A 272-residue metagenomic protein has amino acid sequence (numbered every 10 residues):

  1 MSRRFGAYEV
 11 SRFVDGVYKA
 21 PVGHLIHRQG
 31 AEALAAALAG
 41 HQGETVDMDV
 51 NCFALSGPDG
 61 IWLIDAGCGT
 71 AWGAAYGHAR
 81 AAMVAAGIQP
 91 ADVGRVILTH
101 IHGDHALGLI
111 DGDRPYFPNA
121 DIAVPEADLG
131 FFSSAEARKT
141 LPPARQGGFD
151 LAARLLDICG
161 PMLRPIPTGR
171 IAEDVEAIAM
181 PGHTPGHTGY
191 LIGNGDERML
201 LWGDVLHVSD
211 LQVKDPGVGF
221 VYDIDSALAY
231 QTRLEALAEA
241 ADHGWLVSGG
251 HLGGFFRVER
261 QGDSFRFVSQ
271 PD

Functional and structural regions predicted by a protein language model:
S2-A86, G189-G203: Conserved beta-strand hairpin/beta-sheet module of binuclear metal-dependent hydrolase folds, prominently
D15-V17, A66-G69, I101, A127-D128 (+3 more regions): Active-site metal-binding loops of divalent metal-dependent hydrolases
A36-V46, G87, Q146-D150, F220-R233: A short acidic, glycine-rich active-site loop that binds or catalyzes chemistry on phosphate/adenosine moieties
W62-I64, I97, I122, M199-L201 (+1 more regions): Residue-level marker for buried hydrophobic side chains located in beta-strands that build the well-ordered beta-sheet
A74-A123: Active-site metal-binding motif and surrounding structural segment of the metallo-beta-lactamase
G77, V84-A85, D92, E126-A179 (+1 more regions): Metallo-beta-lactamase
V96-A106, M180-H187, S248-G253: Histidine-centered catalytic micro-motifs
D196-D272: Cap/insert and terminal regions of metallo-dependent hydrolase folds
